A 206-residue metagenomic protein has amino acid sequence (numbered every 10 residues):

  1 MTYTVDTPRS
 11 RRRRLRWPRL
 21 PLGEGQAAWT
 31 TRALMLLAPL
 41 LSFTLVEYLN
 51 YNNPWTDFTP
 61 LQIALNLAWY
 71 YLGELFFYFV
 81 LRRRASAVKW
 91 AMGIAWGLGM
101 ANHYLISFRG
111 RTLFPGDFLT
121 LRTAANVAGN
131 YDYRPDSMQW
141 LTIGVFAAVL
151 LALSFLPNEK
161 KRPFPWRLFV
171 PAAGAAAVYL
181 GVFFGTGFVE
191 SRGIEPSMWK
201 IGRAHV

Functional and structural regions predicted by a protein language model:
T2-G202: Transmembrane and membrane-interface helices of multi-pass, inner-membrane envelope-modifying transferases
A204-V206: Conserved small/polar residues in nucleotide/adenosyl-binding loops
